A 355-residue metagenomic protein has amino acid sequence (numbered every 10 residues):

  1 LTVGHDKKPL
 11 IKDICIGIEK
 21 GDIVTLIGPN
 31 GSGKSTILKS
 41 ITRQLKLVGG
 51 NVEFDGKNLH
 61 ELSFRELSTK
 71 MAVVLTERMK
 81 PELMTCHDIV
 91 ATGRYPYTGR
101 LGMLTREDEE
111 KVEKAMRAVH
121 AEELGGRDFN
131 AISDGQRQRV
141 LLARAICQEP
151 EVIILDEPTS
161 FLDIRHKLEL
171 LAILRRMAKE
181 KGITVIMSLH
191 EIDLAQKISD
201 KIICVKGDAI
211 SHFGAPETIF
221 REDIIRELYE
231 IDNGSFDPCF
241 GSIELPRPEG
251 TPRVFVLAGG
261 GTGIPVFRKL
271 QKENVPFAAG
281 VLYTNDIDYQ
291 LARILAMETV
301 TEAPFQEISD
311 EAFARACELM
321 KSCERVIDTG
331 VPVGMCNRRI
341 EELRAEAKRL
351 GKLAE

Functional and structural regions predicted by a protein language model:
I27-P29: The feature captures the beta-strand-to-loop junction immediately N-terminal to the Walker
T42: Helix-to-loop junction immediately C-terminal to a conserved catalytic motif
G50-N58, L67: Conserved ABC transporter NBD signature motif
A91, R106-G125: Conserved ABC ATPase "signature" region
E149: Conserved catalytic motifs of ABC-family nucleotide-binding domains
I153-E157: Catalytic Walker B motif of ABC-type/P-loop ATPase nucleotide-binding domains
E230-S309, D328-T329, G334-R338, G351-E355: ABC ATPase nucleotide-binding domains
